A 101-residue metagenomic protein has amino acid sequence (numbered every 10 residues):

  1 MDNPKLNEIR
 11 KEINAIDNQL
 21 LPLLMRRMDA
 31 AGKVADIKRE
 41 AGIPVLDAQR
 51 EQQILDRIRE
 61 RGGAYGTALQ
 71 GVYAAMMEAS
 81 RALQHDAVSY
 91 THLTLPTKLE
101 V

Functional and structural regions predicted by a protein language model:
M1-S89: Extended, charge-rich alpha-helical interface modules
T91-T97: Conserved small/polar residues in nucleotide/adenosyl-binding loops
